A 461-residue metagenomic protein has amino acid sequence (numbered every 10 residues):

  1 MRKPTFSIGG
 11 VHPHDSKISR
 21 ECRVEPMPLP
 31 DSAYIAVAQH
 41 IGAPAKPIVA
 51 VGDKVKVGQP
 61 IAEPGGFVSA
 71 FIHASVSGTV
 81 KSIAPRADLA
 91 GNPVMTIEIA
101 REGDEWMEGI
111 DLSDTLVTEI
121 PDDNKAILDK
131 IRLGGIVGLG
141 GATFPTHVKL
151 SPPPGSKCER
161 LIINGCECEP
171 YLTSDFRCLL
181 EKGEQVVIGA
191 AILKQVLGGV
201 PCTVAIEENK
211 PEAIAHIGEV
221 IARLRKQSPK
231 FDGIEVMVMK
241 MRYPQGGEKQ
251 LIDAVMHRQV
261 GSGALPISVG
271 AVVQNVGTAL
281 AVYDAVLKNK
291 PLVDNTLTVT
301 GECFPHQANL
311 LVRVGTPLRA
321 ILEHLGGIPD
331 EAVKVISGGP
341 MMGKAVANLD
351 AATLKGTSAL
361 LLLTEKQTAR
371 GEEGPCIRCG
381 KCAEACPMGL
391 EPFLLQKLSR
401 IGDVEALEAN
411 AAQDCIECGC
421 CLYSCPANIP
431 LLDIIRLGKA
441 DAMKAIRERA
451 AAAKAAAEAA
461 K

Functional and structural regions predicted by a protein language model:
M1-I48, E98: N-terminal, Lys/Arg-enriched amphipathic/low-complexity engagement segments that precede the first folded domain
A50-E63, S82: Short, well-structured beta-strand-loop connectors
G78-V80: Conserved hydrophobic positions within beta-strands
A87-F144, G155, P211: Acidic low-complexity segments
M107, G138, L161-D175, C303: Gly-rich Lys/Arg/Thr-decorated short loops/hinges at beta-loop-alpha junctions or inter-strand turns that position
L180-V196: Histidine-anchored nucleotide/phosphate-binding helix
G199-L318, H324-E331, G339: Hydrophobic alpha-helical positions that pack around
T357-E373, A383, P387-K461: Ferredoxin-type iron-sulfur electron-transfer modules in oxidoreductases and energy-metabolism complexes
